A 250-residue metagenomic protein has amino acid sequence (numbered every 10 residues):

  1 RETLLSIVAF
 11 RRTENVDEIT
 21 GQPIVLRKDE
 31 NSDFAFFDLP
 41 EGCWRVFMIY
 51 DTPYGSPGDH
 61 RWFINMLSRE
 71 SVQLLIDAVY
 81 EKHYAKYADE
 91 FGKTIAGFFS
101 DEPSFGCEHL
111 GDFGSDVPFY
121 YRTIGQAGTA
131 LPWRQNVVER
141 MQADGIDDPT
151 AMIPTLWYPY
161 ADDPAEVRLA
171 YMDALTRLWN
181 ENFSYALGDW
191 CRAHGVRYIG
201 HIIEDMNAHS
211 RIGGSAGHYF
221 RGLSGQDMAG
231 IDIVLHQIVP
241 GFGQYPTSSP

Functional and structural regions predicted by a protein language model:
R1-L169, R177, E181: Mature extracytoplasmic enzyme cores
C43-R45, K93-F98, A186-W190, G195-G200 (+1 more regions): Beta-sheet entry/capping signal
W62-R69, Q73, D173-R177, I212-S215 (+3 more regions): Hydrophobic alpha-helical scaffolding
I76-Y87, R211-G222, S248: Short, acidic/polar
E81, D189, V234: Replace "anionic and nucleotidyl ligands
P103-A130, R192, I199-L235, V239: Substrate-binding cleft/loops of secretory-pathway carbohydrate-active enzymes
T155-A161, L169, D173-R177, G225-P250: Active-site core of glycosidic bond-cleaving carbohydrate-active enzymes
N182-D189, S224, T247-P250: Alpha-helical scaffolding segments of alpha/beta enzyme cores, especially the outer helices of TIM-barrel or partial
